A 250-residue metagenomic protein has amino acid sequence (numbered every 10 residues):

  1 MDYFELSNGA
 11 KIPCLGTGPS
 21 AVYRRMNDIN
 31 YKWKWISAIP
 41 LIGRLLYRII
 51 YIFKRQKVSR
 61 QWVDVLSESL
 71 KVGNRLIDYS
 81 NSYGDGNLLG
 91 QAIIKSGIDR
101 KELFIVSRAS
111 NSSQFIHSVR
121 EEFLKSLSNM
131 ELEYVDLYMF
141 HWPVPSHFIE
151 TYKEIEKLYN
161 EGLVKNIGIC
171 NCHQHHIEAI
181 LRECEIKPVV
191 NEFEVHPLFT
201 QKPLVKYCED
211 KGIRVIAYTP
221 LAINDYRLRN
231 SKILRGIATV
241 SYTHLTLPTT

Functional and structural regions predicted by a protein language model:
M1-L103, E133: N-terminal binding-site loop/beta-alpha segment at the start of enzyme catalytic domains that lines or forms
S7, G90-R100, L127-E131, L181-C184 (+1 more regions): Acidic (Asp/Glu)-rich catalytic clusters
T17, I77, L89, I105 (+5 more regions): Conserved, mostly hydrophobic/aromatic
R48-I50, K54-K57, S67, Q114-F199 (+1 more regions): Glycine/proline-rich, positively charged, aromatic-decorated active-site loop/lid region on the catalytic face
L70, E209, T239: Anion (oxyanion) recognition and catalysis
D78-L88, S112-H117, P143-H147, V195-T200 (+1 more regions): Acidic-and-aromatic substrate-binding clefts and catalytic sites of carbohydrate-active enzymes
T243-T249: Conserved small/polar residues in nucleotide/adenosyl-binding loops
